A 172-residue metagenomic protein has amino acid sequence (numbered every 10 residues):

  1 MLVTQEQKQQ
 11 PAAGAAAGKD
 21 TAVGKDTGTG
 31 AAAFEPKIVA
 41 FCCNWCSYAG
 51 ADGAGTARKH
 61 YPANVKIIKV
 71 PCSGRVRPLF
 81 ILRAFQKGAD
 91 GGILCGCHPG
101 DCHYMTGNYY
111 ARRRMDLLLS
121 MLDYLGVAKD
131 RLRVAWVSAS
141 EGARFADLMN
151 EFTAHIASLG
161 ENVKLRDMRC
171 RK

Functional and structural regions predicted by a protein language model:
M1-K172: Iron-sulfur-associated redox domains of electron-transfer enzymes in respiratory and anaerobic energy metabolism
